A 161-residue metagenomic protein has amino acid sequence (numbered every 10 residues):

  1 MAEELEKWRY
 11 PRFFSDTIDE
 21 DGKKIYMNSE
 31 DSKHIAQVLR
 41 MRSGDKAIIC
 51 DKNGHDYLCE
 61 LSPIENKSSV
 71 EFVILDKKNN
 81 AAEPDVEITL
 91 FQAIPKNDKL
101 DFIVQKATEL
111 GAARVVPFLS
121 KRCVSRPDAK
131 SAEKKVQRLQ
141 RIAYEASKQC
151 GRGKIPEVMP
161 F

Functional and structural regions predicted by a protein language model:
M1-N80: N-terminal positively charged helical leader segments and presequences
A81-F161: RNA substrate-binding interface of SAM-dependent RNA methyltransferases
